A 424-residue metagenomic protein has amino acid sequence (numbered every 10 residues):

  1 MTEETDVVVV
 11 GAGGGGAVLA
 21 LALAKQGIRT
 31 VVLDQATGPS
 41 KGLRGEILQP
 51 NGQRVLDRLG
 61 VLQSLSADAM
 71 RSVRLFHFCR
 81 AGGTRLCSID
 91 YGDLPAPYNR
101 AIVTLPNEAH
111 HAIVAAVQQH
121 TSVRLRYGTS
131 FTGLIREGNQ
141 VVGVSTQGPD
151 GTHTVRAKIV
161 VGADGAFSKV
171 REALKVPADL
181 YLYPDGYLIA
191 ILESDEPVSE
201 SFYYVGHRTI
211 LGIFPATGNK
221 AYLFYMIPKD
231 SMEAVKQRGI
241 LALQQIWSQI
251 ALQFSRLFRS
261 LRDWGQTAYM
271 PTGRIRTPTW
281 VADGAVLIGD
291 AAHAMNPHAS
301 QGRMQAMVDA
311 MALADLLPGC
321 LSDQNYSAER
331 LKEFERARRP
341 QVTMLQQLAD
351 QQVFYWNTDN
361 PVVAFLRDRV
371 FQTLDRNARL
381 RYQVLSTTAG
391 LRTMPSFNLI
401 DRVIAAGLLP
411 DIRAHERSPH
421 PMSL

Functional and structural regions predicted by a protein language model:
T2-V7, R54-A173, Y181-I191, I240 (+1 more regions): Conserved N-terminal helical subregion
A12-G13: Glycine-rich Rossmann-fold phosphate-binding loop(s) that bind the pyrophosphate of adenine dinucleotide cofactors
G16-A17: N-terminal Rossmann-fold NAD(P) dinucleotide-binding loop
A24-R44: Glycine-rich FAD pyrophosphate-binding loop
T37-D57: Conserved N-terminal glycine-rich FAD pyrophosphate-binding loop of Rossmann-like flavoproteins
A115, T129-G133, G138-T154, I159-T272 (+2 more regions): Conserved FAD-binding catalytic core of PHBH/FMO-like flavoproteins
V281-P297: Short FAD-binding loop at a beta-strand-to-alpha-helix junction that anchors the flavin cofactor in diverse
D315-L424: C-terminal helical "tail/cap" subdomain of flavin- and related membrane-associated enzymes
